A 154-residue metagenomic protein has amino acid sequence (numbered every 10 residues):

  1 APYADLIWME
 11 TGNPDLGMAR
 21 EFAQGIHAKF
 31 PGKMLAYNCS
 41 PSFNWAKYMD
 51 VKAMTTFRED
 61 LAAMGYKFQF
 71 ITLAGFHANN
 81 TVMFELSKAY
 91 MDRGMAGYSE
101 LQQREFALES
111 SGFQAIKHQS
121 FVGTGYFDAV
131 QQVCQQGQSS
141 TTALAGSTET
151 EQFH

Functional and structural regions predicted by a protein language model:
A1-M34, P41-F43, V51-F70, F84 (+2 more regions): Alpha/beta enzyme core
M34-S42, A63-F68, R93-E109: Short, basic, helix/turn surface patches
K47: N-terminal beta-loop-helix "entrance" segment that forms/cooperates in small-molecule cofactor or anionic ligand
I71-F76: Short acidic/histidine-rich active-site segments
H77-N80, T124: Low-complexity, intrinsically disordered regions enriched in charged/polar residues
N80-A96: C-terminal helical cap(s) of enzyme catalytic domains, especially alpha/beta-barrels
G94-A145: Flexible C-terminal active-site loop/helix
